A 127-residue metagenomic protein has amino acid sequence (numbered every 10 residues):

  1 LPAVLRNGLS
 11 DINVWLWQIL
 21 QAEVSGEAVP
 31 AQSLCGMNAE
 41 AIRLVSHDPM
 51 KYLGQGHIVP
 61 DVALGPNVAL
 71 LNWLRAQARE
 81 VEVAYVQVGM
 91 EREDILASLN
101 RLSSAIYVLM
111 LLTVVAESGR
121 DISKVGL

Functional and structural regions predicted by a protein language model:
L1-L127: Phosphate/pyrophosphate-binding loop motifs in nucleotide- or prenyl diphosphate-using proteins
